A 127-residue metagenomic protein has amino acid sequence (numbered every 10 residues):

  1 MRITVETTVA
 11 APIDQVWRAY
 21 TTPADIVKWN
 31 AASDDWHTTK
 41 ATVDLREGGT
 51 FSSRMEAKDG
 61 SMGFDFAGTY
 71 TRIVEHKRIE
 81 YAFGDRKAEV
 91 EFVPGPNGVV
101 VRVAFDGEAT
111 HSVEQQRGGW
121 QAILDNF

Functional and structural regions predicted by a protein language model:
M1-D35: Hydrophobic ligand-binding cavity/cleft-lining segments
R2-E6, I13, T38, T50 (+4 more regions): Intrinsic-disorder/low-complexity, polar/charged segments enriched in Ser/Thr/Lys/Arg/Asp/Glu/Gln
T4-A10, D44, R54, T69 (+1 more regions): Generic structural detector for well-ordered beta-strands
T8-P12, E56, I73, V93 (+1 more regions): Solvent-exposed residues in well-ordered beta-strands and their adjoining turns, especially edge/terminal strands
A10, A67, Q121-D125: Generic alpha-helical structural signal
V16, I26, F51-S53, Y70 (+3 more regions): Hydrophobic pocket/interface hotspot
H37-Y81: Glycine-rich portal/gate segments that line the openings of hydrophobic small-molecule binding cavities
K77-A122, F127: Beta-strand/loop substructures that line and gate deep hydrophobic ligand-binding cavities in soluble
